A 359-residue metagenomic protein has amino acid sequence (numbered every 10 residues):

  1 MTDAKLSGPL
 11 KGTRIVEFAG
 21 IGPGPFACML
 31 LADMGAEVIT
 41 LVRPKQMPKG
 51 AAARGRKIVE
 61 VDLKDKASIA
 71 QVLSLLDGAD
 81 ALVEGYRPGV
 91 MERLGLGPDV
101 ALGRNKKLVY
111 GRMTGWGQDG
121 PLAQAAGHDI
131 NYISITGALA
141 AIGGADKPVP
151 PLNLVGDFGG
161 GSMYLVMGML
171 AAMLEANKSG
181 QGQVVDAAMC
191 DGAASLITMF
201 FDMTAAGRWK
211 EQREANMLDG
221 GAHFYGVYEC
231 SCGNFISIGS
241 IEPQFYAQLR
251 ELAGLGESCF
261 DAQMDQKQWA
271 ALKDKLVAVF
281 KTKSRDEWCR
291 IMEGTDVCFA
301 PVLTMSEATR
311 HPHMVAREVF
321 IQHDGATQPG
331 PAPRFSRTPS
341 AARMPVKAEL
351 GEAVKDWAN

Functional and structural regions predicted by a protein language model:
T2-L6, H323-N359: Flexible, small-/acidic-enriched active-site or ligand-binding loops
S7-K45: Conserved small-residue-rich beta-alpha loop and adjacent elements that most often cradle the phosphate/pyrophosphate
V16, A52-R104: A structured beta-alpha segment of the ubiquitous adenosine-cofactor-binding alpha/beta core
G20, V42, L63, R87-P88 (+2 more regions): Short glycine-/small-residue-rich Rossmann-like dinucleotide-binding loops
L30-M34, R93-I236, S340: Active-site-adjacent "lid/gating" segments in soluble enzymes
M34-G35, G78, T295: Conserved dinucleotide-binding and phosphotransfer motif residues
D219, H223-T295, F299, W357: Aromatic-enriched alpha-helical interface/lid elements that frame and gate functional surfaces
E293-M314: Conserved PLP cofactor-binding pocket of PLP-dependent enzymes
